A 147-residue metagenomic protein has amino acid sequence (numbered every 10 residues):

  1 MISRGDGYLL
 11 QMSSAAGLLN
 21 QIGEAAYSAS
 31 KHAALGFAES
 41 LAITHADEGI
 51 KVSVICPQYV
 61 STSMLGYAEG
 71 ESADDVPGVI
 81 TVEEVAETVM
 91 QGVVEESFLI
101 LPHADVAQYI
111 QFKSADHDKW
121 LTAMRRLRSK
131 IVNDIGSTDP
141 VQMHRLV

Functional and structural regions predicted by a protein language model:
M1, L19, S40-K51: Active-site-adjacent segment of SDR/Rossmann-fold oxidoreductases
S14: Residue(s) in the substrate-gating loop at a strand-loop-helix junction that position the organic substrate next
L19-A25: Active-site loop immediately N-terminal to the catalytic Tyr-X3-Lys motif of short-chain dehydrogenase/reductase
Y27, L35: Catalytic tyrosine of NAD(P)H-dependent dehydrogenase/reductases that use a Tyr as the general acid/base
S30: Active-site helix of classical SDR
P57-Y67: Short, flexible catalytic-loop segment of classical short-chain dehydrogenase/reductase
S72, V76-V79, E83-V147: C-terminal tail/cap regions
